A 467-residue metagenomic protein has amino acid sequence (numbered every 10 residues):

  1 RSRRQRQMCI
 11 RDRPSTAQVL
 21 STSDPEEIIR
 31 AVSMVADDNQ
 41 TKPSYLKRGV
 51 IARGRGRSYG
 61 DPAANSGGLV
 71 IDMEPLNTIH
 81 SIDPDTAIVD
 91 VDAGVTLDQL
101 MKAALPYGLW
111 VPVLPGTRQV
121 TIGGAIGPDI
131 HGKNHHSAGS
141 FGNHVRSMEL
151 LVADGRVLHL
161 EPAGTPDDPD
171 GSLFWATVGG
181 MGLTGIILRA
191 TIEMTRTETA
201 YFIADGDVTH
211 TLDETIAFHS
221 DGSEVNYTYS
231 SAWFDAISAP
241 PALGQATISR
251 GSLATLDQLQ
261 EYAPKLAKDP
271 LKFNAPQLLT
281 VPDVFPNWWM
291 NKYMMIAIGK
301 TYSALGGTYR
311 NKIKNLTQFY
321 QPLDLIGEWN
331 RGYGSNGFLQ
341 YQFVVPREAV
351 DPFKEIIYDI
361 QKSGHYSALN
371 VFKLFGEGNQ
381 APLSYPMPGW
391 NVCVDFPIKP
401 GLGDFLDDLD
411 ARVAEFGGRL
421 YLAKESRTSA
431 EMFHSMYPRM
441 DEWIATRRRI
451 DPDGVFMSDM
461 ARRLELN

Functional and structural regions predicted by a protein language model:
R1-R6, I10: Single conserved hydrophobic/aromatic residue that forms the stacking wall/gate of nucleotide- or nucleobase-binding
R11-V50, D72-P169, T191-D221: N-terminal glycine-rich flavin-associated loop
I51, Y229-D235, F338-Q342, H365-G378 (+1 more regions): A short glycine-rich, hydrophobically flanked beta-strand micro-motif that places a catalytic Asp/Glu for divalent metal
G60-L76, S435: Glycine-rich loop at the start of a catalytic domain that most often binds anionic cofactors/ligands
R146-P352, D359: C-terminal substrate-binding/cap subdomain adjacent to the FAD-binding core in PCMH-type and related FAD-linked
L243-S252, G306-I313, G378-P388, E431-D441: Short glycine/threonine-rich loop-to-helix capping motif typified by GTGT followed within a few residues by an Asp-Pro
Y341-P397: C-terminal structural cap/anchor segments
G401-D404, A414-N467: Activity-critical C-terminal alpha-helical subdomain
